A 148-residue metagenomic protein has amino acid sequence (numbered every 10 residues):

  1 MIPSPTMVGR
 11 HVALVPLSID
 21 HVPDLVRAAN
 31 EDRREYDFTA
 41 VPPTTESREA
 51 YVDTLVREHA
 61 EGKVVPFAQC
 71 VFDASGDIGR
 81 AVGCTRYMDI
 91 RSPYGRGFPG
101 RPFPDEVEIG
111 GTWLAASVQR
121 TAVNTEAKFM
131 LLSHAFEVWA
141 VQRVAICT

Functional and structural regions predicted by a protein language model:
M1-T121, H134: GNAT-family acyltransferases
C70, C147-T148: Histidine- and aromatic-rich ligand-binding microenvironments
N124: Glycine-rich acyl-CoA binding loop
L131: Alpha-helical, largely C-terminal catalytic domains that coordinate divalent metal ions via clustered Asp/Glu/His
E137-C147: Conserved GNAT acetyl-CoA-binding A-motif
